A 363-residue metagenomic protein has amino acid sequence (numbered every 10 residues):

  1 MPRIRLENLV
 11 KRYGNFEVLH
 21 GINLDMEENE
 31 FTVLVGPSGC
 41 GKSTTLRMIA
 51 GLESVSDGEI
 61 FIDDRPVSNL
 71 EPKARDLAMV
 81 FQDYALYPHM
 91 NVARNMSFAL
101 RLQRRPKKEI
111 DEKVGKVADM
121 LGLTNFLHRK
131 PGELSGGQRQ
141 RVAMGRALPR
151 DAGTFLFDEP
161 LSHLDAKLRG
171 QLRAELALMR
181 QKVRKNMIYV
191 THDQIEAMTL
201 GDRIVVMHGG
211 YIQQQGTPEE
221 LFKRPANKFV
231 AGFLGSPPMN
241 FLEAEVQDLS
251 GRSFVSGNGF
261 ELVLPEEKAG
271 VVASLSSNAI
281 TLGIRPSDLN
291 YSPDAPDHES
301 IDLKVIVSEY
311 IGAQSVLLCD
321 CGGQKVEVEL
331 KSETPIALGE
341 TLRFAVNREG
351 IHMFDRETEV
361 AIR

Functional and structural regions predicted by a protein language model:
I22-V33: Pre-Walker A (P-loop) beta-loop-beta motif of ABC nucleotide-binding domains
V35-P37: The feature captures the beta-strand-to-loop junction immediately N-terminal to the Walker
A50: Helix-to-loop junction immediately C-terminal to a conserved catalytic motif
S56-E59, E109, G209, I351: Conserved coupling/switch loops of ABC nucleotide-binding domains, chiefly the family-specific signature
E59-F61, R65-P66, Y211: ATP-binding/catalytic-site motifs of ATP-hydrolyzing domains
P72-F229: ABC ATPase nucleotide-binding domains
R252-I306, K325, T334-R363: Glycine/charge-rich catalytic "coupling/switch" loops of P-loop NTPases
